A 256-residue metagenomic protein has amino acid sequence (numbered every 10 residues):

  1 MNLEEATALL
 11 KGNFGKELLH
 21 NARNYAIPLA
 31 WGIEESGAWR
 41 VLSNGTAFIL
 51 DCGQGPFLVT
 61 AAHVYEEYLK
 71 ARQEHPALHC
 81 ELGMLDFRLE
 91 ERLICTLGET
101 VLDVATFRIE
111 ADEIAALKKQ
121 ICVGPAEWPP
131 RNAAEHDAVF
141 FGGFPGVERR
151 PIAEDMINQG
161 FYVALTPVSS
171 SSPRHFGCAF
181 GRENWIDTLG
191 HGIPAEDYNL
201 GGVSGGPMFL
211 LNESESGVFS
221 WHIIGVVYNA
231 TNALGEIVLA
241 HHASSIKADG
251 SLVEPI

Functional and structural regions predicted by a protein language model:
M1-L19: Extreme N-terminal tail/first-helix region
L10, E17, R23-R92, A105 (+5 more regions): Catalytic histidine site
G55-T60, E66-E67, G98-N132, V147-P151: Conserved active-site neighborhood of the chymotrypsin/trypsin-like protease fold
C80, R88-L97, L117-Q120, Y198 (+1 more regions): Charged interaction scaffolds used for protein-protein
G124-S169: Short glycine/Trp-rich loop-beta-loop segment that forms part of the substrate-binding cleft
P173-E196: A conserved mid-domain beta-alpha-beta active-site/ligand-binding segment of alpha/beta enzyme cores
G192-V226: Catalytic nucleophile loop of clan PA
S244-I256: PDZ/PDZ-like groove recognition
